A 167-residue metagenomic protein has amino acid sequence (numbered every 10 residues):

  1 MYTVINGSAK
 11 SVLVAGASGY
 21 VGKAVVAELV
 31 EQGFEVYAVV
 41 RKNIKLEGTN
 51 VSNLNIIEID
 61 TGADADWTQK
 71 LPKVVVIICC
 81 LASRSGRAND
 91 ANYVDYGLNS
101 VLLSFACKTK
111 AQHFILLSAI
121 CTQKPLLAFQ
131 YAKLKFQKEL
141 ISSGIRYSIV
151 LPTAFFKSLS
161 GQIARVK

Functional and structural regions predicted by a protein language model:
Y2-F34: N-terminal Rossmann NAD(P)H-binding glycine-rich loop of SDR-like oxidoreductase domains
A9, G33, V74, A111-Q112: A general structural motif
L13, I44-V101, F105-T109, C121-Q123: NAD(P)H-binding glycine-rich loop region in Rossmannoid oxidoreductase-like domains and their noncatalytic homologs
L13, Y37, S148: Conserved beta-strand positions in the Rossmann-like core of class I SAM-dependent methyltransferases
F34-R41: Conserved glycine-rich Rossmann-like NAD(P)H-binding loop of the short-chain dehydrogenase/reductase
V39, C79-C80, V150: The conserved SAM/SAH-binding core of class I Rossmann-like methyltransferase domains, concentrating on the hydrophobic
S83-V166: Glycine-/Pro-rich loop/turn segments that contact NAD(P) or position catalytic residues in Rossmann-like domains
